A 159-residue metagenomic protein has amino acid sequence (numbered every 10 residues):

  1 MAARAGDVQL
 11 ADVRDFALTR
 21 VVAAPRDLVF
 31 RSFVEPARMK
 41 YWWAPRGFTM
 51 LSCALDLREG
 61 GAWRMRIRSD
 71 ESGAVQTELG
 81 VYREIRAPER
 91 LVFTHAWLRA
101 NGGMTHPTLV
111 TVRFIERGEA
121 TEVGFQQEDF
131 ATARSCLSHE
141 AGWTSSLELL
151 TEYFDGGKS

Functional and structural regions predicted by a protein language model:
M1-T49: Hydrophobic ligand-binding cavity/cleft-lining segments
L10-D12, L57, S72-Q76, G102-H106: A generic structural micro-feature
A17-L18, A37-V75: Short beta-edge strand/loop motif at the mouth of beta-sheet-based domains
R20, S52-L55, E78-E84, T108-I115: Hydrophobic/aromatic beta-strand elements that line small-molecule binding cavities or substrate pockets in beta-rich
V29, M39, W63-M65, Y82 (+4 more regions): Hydrophobic pocket/interface hotspot
S52, Y153-S159: Short, highly charged C-terminal tails/helix-capping segments
R86-L91: Short, conserved beta-turn/loop elements at beta-strand boundaries and strand-helix junctions
V92-S145: Beta-strand/loop substructures that line and gate deep hydrophobic ligand-binding cavities in soluble
